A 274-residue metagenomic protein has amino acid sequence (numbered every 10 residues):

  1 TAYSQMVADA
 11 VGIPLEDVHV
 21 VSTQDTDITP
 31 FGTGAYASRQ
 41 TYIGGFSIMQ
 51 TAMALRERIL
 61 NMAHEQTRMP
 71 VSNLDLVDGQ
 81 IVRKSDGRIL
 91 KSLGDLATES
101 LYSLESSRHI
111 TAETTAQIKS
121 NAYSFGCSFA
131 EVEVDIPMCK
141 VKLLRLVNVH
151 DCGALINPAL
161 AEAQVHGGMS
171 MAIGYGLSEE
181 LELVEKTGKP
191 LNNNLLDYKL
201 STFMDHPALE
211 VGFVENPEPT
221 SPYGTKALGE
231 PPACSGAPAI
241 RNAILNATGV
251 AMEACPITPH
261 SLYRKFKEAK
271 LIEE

Functional and structural regions predicted by a protein language model:
T1: P-loop NTPase nucleotide-binding module
Q5-E274: C-terminal catalytic domains of large/alpha subunits in multi-subunit enzymes
